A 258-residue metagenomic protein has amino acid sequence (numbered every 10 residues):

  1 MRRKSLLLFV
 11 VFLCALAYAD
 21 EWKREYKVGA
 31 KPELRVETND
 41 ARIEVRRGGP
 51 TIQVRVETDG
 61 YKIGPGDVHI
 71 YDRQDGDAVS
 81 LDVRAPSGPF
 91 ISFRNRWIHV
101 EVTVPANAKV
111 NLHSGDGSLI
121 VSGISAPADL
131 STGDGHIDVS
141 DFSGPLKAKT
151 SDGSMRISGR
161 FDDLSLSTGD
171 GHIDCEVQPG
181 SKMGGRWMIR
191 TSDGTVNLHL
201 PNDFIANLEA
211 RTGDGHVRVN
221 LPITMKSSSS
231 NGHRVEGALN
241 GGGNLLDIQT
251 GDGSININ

Functional and structural regions predicted by a protein language model:
M1-N258: Intrinsically disordered, low-complexity terminal regions
